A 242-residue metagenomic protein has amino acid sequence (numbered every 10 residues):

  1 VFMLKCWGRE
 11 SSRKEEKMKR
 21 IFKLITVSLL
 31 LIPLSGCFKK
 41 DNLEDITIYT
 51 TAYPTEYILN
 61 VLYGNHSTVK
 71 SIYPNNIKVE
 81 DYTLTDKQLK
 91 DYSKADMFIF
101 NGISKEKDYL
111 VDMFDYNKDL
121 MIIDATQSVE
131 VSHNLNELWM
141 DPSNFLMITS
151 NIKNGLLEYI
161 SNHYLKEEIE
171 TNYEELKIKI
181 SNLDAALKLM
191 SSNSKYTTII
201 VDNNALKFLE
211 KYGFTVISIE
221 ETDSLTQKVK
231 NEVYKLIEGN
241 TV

Functional and structural regions predicted by a protein language model:
V1-K17: Short, Lys/Arg-enriched N-terminal segments with co-localized hydrophobic residues within the first ~10-30 amino acids
R20-V27: Sec-dependent signal peptide recognition, specifically the positively charged N-region followed immediately by
K23, C37-V242: Extracytoplasmic metal-acquisition and chelation regions
